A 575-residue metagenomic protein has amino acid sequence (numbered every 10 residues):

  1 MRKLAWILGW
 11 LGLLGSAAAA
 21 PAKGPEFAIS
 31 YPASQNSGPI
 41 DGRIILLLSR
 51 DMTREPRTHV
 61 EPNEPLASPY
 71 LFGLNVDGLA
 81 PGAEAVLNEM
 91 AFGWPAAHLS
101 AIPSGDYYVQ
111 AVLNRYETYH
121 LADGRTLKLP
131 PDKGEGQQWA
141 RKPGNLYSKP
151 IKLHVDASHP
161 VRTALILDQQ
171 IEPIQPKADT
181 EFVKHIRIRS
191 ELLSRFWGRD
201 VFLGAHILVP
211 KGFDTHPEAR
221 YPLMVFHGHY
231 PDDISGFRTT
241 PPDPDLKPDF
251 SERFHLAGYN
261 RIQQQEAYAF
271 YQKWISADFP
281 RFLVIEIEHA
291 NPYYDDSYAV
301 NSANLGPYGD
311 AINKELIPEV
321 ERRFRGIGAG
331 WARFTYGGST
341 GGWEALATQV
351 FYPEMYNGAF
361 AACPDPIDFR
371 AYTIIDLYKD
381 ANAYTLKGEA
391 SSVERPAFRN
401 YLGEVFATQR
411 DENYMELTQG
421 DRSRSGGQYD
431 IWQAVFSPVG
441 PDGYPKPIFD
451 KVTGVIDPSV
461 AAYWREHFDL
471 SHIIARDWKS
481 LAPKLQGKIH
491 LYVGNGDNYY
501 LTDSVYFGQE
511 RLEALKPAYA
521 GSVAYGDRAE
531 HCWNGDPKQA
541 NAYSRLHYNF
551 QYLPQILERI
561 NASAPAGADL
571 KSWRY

Functional and structural regions predicted by a protein language model:
L4-A5, I317: Low-complexity, intrinsically disordered short peptide segments enriched in small/polar/basic residues
A5-G15: Bacterial N-terminal signal peptides
L14, E26, D214-H216: N-terminal processing/targeting junctions
A17-A22: Boundary at the C-terminal end of the N-terminal hydrophobic targeting segment
K23-Y31, S37-I45, F202-H206, V225: Contiguous beta-strand segments within globular domains
S34, R50-G93, A97-Y575: Non-catalytic cap/lid and distal C-terminal segments of serine-dependent acyl enzymes
